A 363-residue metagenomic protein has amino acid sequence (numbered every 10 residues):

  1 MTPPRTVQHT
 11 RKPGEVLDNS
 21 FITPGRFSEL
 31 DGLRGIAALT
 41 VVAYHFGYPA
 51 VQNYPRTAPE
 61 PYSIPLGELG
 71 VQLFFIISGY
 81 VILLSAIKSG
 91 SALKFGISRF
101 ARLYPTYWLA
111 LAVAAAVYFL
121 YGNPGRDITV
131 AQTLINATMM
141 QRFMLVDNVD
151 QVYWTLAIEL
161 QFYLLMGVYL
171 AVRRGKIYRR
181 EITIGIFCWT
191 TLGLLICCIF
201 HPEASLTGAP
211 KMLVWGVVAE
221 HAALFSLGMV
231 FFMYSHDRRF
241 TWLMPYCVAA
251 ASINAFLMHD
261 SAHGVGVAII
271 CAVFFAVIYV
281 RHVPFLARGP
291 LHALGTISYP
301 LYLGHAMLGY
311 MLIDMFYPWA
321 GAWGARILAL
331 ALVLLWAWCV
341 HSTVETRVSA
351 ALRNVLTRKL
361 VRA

Functional and structural regions predicted by a protein language model:
M1-F21, V283-P284, R288-L291, M311-A363: C-terminal "closing" transmembrane helix and its immediate cytosolic amphipathic cap in multi-pass membrane proteins
S20, S28-D31, G67, A131-V273 (+2 more regions): Aromatic-enriched alpha-helical transmembrane segments of multi-pass intramembrane proteins
G25-A86, Y104-Y107, L303: Functionally critical transmembrane alpha-helices in membrane proteins and complexes, commonly lining
D31, P49-N53, A116-I128, S261-V265 (+1 more regions): Helix-to-loop transition at the C-terminal end of transmembrane segments
L33, L66-F75, L84-F119, Q132-I135 (+9 more regions): Transmembrane alpha-helical segments and their boundary/interface "anchor" motifs in multi-pass integral membrane
H45-Y48, G79-I82, A114-Y118, M139 (+6 more regions): Structural signal for membrane-spanning alpha-helices in multi-pass inner-membrane proteins, emphasizing helix cores
V51-Y62, P124-G125, I199-W215: Short helix-coil transition/hinge motifs at the ends and kinks of transmembrane helices, capturing the brief
K88-K94, V172-R180, F232-L243, Y279-A293 (+3 more regions): Membrane-interface junctions at the ends of membrane-embedded or membrane-associated helices
